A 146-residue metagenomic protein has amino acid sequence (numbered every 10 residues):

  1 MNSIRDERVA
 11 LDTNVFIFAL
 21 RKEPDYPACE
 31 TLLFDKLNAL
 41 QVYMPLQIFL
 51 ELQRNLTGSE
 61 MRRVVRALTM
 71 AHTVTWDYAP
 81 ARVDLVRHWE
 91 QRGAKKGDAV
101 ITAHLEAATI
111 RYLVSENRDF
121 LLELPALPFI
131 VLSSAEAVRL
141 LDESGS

Functional and structural regions predicted by a protein language model:
M1-M44, L56-R62: Short, well-structured N-terminal submotif of metal-dependent ribonuclease cores
N2-I4, R111-Y112, R118-S146: Acidic, PIN/NYN-like endoribonuclease modules and their adjacent C-terminal/linker elements
I4, T73-E123: Active-site neighborhoods of divalent-metal-dependent phosphate/nucleic-acid chemistry enzymes
V15, I48, V100-I101, D119-F120 (+1 more regions): Alpha-helix capping/helix-boundary segments
K22-E23, N55, L127, S144: Residue-level signal for well-ordered alpha-helical positions
Q41, H72-V74, P128-I130: Conserved beta-strand segments of alpha/beta enzyme cores
L46, D77-Y78, S133-A135: Residues at the C-termini of beta-strands that transition into short coil/loop
I48-T73: Short, surface-exposed acidic-centric catalytic microdomains
